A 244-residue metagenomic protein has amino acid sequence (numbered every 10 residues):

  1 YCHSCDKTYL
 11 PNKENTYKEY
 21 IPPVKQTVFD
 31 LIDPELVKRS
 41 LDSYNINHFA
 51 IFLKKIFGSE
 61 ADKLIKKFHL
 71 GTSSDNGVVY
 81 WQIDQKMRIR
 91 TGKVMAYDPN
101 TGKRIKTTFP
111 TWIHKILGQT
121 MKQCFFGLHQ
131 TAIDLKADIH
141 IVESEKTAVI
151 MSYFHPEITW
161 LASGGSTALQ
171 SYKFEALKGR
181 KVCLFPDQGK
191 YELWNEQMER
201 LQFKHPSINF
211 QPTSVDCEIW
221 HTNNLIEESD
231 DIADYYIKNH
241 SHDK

Functional and structural regions predicted by a protein language model:
Y1-G77, K86, D98-L117, T167-L169 (+1 more regions): Non-catalytic accessory segments of DNA primases and related replication-initiation nucleases
Y1-H3, K136-A137, E145-K244: TOPRIM fold recognition
K7-L10, G58, G92, P156 (+1 more regions): Residue-level marker of positions within ordered structural domains that often coincide with functionally constrained
E14, I83-Y97, I232-K244: Short, Lys/Arg-enriched charge-dense amphipathic segments
I65-H69, V79, G92-K93, M151 (+2 more regions): Catalytic cores of transferase enzymes with a strong primary signal for eukaryotic protein kinases
V79-K178: Phosphate-handling DNA/RNA-contact segment within nucleic-acid enzymes
